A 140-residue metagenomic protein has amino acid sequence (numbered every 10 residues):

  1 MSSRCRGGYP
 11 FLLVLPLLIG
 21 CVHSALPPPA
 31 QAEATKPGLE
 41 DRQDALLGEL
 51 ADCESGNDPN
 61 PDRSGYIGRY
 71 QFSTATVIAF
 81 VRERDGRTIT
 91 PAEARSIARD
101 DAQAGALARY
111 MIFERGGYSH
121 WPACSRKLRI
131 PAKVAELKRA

Functional and structural regions predicted by a protein language model:
M1-L12: Bacterial N-terminal signal peptides that target proteins for export
P10-G20: Bacterial N-terminal signal peptides
V22-S24: Bacterial signal peptide processing site
A30-A34: Boundary at the C-terminal end of the N-terminal hydrophobic targeting segment
L39-D44, R63-S64: Extracellular/periplasmic catalytic domains that process cell-envelope and extracellular macromolecules
R42-D58, G105-Y110: Short, functionally critical alpha-helical segments immediately adjacent to catalytic or ligand/cofactor-binding
P59, S64-I67, T76, R82-A140: Catalytic and binding regions of secreted/periplasmic enzymes and modules that target cell-wall glycans
